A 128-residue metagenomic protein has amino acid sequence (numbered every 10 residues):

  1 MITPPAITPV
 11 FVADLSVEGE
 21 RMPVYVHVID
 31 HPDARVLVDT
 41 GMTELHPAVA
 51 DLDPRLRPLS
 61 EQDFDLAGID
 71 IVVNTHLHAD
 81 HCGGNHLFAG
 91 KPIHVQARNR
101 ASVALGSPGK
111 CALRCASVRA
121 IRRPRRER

Functional and structural regions predicted by a protein language model:
M1-G19: Basic, amphipathic N-terminal segments that precede the first structured/catalytic domain
V10, R35, V72, P92: Hydrophobic "anchor" residues on beta-strands that sit immediately upstream of conserved functional sites
G19, A34-I71: Pre-active-site segment of Zn-dependent metallo-hydrolases
I29-D33: Active-site beta-strand termini and strand-to-loop segments that position acidic
V38-D39, T75, V95-Q96: Active-site flanking residues adjacent to catalytic metal/cofactor-binding acidic residues
R57-D70, A97-R128: Metallo-beta-lactamase
I69-D80: Metallo-beta-lactamase
N85-A89: Short, conserved loop/helix-junction motifs that constitute active-site signature segments in enzyme catalytic cores
